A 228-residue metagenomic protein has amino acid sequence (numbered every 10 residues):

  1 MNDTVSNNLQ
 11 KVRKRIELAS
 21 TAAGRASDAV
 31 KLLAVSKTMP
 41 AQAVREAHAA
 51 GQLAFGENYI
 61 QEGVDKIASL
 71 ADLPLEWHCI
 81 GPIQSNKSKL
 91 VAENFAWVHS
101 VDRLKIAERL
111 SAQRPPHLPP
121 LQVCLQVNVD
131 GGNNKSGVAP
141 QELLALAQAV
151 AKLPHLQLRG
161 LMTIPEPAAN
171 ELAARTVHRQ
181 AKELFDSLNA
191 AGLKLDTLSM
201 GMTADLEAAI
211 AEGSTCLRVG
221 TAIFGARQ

Functional and structural regions predicted by a protein language model:
M1-A204, I210-E212: Conserved alpha/beta-domain cores
A208-A211, V219, I223-Q228: Expand to "…catalyze enediolate/carbanion chemistry for C-C bond making/breaking, isomerization, decarboxylation
